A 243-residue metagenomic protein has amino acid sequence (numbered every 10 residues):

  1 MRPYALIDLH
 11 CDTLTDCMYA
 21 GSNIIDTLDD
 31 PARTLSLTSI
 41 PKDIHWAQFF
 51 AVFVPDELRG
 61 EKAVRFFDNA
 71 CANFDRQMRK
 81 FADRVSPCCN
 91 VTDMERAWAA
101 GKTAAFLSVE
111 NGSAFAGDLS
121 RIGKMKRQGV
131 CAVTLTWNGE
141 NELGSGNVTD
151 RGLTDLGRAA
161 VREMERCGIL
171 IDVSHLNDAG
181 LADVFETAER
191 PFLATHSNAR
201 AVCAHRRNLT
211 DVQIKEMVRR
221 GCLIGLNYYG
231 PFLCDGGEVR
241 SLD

Functional and structural regions predicted by a protein language model:
M1-R151, D155, A204-D243: N-terminal hydrophobic targeting/anchoring segments and the immediately downstream early-domain regions of hydrolases
D150-E186, P191-S197: Loop-centered beta-sheet repeat module
D178-A179, A199-A201, G230-L233: Short, catalytically relevant binding-site loops at active-site mouths
